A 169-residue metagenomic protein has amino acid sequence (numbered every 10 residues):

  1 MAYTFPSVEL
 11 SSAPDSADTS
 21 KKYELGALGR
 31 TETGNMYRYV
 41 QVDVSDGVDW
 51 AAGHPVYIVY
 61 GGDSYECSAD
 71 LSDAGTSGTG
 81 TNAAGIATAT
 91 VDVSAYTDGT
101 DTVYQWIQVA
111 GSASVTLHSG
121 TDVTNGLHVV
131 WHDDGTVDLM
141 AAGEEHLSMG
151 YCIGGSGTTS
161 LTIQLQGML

Functional and structural regions predicted by a protein language model:
M1-L169: Surface-exposed, low-hydrophobicity beta-strand/loop segments enriched in small/polar/acidic residues
